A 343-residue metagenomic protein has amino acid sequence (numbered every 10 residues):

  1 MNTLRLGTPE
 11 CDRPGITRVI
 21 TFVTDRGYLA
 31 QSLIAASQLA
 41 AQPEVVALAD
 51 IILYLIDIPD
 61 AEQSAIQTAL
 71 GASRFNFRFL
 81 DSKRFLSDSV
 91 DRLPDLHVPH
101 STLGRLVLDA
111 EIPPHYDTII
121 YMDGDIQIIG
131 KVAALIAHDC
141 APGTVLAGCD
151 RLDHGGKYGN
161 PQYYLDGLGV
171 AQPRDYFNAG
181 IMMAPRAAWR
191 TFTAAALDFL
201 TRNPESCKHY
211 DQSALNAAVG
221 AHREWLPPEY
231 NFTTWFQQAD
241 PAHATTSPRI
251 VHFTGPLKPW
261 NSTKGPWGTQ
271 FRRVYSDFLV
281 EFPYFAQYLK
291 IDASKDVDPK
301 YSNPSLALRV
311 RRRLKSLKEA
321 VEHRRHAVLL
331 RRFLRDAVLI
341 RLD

Functional and structural regions predicted by a protein language model:
M1-R18, F22-T24, I34, A187-D343: A glycosyltransferase accessory/donor-loop signature
Q38-A47: Short, acidic, metal-binding catalytic loop of nucleotide-sugar glycosyltransferases
D50-D57, A147-C149: Short internal beta-strands
L70-E111: Active-site-proximal specificity loops/subdomain of glycosyltransferases
I119: Short aromatic/hydrophobic "clamp" motif used to bind/position activated sugar donors
D123-Q127: The conserved acidic donor/metal-binding loop of glycosyltransferases
I128-Y163: Conserved donor-nucleotide/metal-binding helix-loop-beta segment in metal-dependent transferases, i.e., the alpha-helix
G180-A188: Short glycine- and hydrophobic/aromatic-rich loop-to-beta-strand nucleating segment in the catalytic cores
